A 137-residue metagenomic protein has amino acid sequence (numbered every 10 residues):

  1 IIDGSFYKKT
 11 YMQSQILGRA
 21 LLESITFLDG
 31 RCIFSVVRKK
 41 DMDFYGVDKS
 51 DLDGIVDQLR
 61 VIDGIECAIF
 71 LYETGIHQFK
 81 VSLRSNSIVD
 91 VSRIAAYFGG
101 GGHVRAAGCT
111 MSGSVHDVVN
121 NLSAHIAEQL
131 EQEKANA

Functional and structural regions predicted by a protein language model:
I1-Y97, G102-A137: Hydrophobic helix-and-loop "lid/oligomerization" segment in the mid-to-C-terminal part of catalytic domains
